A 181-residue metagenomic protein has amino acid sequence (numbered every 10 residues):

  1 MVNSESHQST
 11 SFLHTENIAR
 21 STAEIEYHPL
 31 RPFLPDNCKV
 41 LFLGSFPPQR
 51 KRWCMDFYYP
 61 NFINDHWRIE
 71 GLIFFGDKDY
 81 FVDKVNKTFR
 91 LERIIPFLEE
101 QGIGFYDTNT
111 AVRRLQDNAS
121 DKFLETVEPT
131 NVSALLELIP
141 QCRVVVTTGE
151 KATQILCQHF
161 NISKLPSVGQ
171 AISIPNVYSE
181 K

Functional and structural regions predicted by a protein language model:
M1-L13: Intrinsically disordered, charged low-complexity linkers and terminal tails that flank or connect structured domains
S11-V144, E150-S167, K181: A polyanion-binding, active-site-adjacent surface
P166-Y178: Domain-level recognition of soluble alpha/beta enzyme cores, biased toward histidine phosphatases/phosphomutases
